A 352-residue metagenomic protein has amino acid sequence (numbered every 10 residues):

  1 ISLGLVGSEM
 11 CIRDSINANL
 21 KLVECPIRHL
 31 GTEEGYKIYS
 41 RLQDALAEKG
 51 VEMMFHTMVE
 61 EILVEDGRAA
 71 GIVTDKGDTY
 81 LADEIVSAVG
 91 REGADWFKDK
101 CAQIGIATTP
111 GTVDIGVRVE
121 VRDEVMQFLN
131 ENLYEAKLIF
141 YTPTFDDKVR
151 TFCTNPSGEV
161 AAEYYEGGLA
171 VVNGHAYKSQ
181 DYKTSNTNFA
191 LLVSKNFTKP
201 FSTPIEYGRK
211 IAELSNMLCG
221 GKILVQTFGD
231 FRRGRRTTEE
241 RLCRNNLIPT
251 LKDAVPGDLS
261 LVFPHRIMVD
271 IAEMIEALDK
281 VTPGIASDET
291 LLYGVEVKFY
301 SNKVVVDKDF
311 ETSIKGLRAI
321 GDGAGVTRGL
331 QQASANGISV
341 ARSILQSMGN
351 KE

Functional and structural regions predicted by a protein language model:
I1-G7, C11-I12: Single conserved hydrophobic/aromatic residue that forms the stacking wall/gate of nucleotide- or nucleobase-binding
C25-D44, M54, A88-V89, V262-R266: Short beta-strand to alpha-helix junction loop
F55, A254-T327, S334: A glycine-rich dinucleotide-binding beta-alpha-beta segment and adjacent secondary-structure elements that constitute
F55-R68: A conserved short coil-to-beta-strand element within the FAD-binding core of flavoproteins
V59, I72, Y80-R91, L317-A319: Short hydrophobic core segments
E84-E135: Glycine-rich loop(s) and the adjacent beta-strand/alpha-helix scaffold that form part
E92-D99, G323-M348: A conserved FAD-binding loop/helix module that cradles the flavin
L138-N246: FAD cofactor-binding and catalytic pocket of flavoenzymes
